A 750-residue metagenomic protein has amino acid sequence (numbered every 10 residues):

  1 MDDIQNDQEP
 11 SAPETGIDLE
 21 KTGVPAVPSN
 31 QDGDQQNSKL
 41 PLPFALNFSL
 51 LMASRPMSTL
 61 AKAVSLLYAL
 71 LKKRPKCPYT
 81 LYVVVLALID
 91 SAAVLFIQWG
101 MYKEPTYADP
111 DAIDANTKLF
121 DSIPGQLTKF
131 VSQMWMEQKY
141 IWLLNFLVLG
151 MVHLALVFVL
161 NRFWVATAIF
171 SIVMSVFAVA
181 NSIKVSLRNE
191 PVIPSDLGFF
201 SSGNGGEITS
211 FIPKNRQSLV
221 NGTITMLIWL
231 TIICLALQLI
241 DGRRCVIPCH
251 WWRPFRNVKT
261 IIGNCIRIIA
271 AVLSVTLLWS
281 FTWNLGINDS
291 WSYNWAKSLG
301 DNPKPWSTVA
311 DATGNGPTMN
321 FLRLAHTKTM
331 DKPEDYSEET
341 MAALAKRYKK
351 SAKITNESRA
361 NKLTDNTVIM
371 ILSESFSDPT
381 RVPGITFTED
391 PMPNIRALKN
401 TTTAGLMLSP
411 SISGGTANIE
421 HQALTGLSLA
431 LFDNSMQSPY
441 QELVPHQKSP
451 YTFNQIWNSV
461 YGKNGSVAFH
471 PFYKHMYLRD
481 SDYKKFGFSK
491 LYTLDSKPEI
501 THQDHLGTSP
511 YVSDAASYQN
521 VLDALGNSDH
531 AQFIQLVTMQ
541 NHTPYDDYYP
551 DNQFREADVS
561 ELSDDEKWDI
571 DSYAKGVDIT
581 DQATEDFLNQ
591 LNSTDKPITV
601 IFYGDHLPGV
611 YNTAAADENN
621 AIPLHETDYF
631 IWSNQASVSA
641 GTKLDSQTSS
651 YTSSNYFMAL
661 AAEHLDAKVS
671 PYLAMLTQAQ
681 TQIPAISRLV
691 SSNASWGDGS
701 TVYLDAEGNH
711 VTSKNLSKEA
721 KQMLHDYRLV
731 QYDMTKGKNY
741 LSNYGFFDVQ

Functional and structural regions predicted by a protein language model:
M1-Q35: Acidic/Ser-Thr/Pro-Gly-rich, low-complexity N-terminal segments of Actinobacterial cell-envelope proteins
D3, G16-I17, P28, K39-S307: Transmembrane and membrane-interface helices of multi-pass, inner-membrane envelope-modifying transferases
S54, S58, S290, G316 (+2 more regions): Serine-centered coil/turn micro-motif
W135, L363-D365, T594-K596: Short hydrophobic "helix-edge" motifs at membrane interfaces and signal-peptide entry regions
L197-F200, N315-T318, E338, M392 (+2 more regions): Alpha-helix initiation and N-capping motif
T282-M370: Membrane-interface segments at or immediately adjacent to transmembrane helices that form the boundary between
I354-R359, L372-S373, D378-Q750: Solvent-exposed soluble domains appended to multi-pass membrane proteins
